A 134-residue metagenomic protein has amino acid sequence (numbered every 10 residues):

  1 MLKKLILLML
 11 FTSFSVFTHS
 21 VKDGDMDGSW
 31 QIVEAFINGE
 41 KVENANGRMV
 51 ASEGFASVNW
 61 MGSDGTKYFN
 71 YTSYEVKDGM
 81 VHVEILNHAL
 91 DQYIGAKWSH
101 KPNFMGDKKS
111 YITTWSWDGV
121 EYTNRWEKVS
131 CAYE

Functional and structural regions predicted by a protein language model:
K4-S13: Sec-dependent N-terminal signal peptides
F17-Q31: N-terminal helix-cap/turn-to-beta initiation motif at the start of protein domains
H19, S73-M80, S116-E134: Edge beta-strand at a domain terminus
M26, R48-S57, V76-M80, P102-S110 (+1 more regions): Short, solvent-exposed coil/turn segments at beta-strand boundaries
D27-W60, V83-G95, N124: Short, solvent-exposed loop/hinge segments that bridge or flank secondary-structure elements
E40, N59-K108, W117-D118: Contiguous, well-ordered beta-strand patches that form the walls/edges of small beta-barrel/beta-sandwich domains
